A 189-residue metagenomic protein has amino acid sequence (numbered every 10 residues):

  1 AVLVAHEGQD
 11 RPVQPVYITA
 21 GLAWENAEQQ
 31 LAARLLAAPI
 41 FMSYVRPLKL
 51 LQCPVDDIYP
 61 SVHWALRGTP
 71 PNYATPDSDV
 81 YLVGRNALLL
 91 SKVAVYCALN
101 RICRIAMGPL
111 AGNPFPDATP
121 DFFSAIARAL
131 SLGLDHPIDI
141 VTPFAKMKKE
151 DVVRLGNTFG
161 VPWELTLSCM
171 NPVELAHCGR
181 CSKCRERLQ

Functional and structural regions predicted by a protein language model:
A1-G160: ATP-dependent adenylation/nucleotidyltransferase module used to activate substrates
A87, S91, L165-L188: Local cysteine-cluster metal-coordination motifs and their immediate loop/turn environment, predominantly Fe-S cluster
